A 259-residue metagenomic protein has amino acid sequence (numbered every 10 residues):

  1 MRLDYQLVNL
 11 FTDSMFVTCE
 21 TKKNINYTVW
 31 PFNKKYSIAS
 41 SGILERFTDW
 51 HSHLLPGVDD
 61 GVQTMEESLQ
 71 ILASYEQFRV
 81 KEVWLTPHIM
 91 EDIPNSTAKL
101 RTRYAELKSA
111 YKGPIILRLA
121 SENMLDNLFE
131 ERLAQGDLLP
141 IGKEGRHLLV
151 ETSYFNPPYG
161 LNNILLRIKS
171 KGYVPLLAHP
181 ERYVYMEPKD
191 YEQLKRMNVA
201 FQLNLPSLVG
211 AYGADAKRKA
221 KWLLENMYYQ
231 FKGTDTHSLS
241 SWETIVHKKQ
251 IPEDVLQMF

Functional and structural regions predicted by a protein language model:
R2-P114: An N-terminally biased module of ancient metal coordination in phosphate/nucleic-acid-related enzymes
T48-W50, W84-T86, R118-E122, L176-A178 (+2 more regions): Active-site neighborhood of phospho(di)ester-bond hydrolases with catalytic His/Asp-centered motifs
E67-I71, R103-L107, I164, D190 (+2 more regions): A general structural detector for well-ordered alpha-helical segments in enzyme core domains, enriched
E76, K169, L224-E225: Non-catalytic positions within long, well-ordered alpha-helices that form the structural scaffold/packing of enzyme
M90-I93, M124-N127, E181-M186, L208-A211 (+1 more regions): Active-site environment of divalent metal-dependent phosphoester hydrolases
S96-F201: Extended substrate/RNA-proximal surfaces in nucleic-acid metabolism proteins
E187-L194, Y212-K221, L239-P252: Histidine/acidic-residue-rich catalytic or RNA/ligand-binding cores of hydrolases and nuclease-related proteins
N226-T244: Short acidic/histidine-rich active-site segments
